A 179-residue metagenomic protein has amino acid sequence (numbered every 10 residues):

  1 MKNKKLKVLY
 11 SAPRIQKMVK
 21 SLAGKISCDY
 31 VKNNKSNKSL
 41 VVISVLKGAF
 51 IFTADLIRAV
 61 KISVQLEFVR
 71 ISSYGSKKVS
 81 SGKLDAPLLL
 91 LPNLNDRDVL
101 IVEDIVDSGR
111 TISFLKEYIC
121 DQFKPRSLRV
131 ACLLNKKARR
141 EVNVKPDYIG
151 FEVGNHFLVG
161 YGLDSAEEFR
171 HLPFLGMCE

Functional and structural regions predicted by a protein language model:
M1-E179: PRPP-associated nucleotide enzymes
